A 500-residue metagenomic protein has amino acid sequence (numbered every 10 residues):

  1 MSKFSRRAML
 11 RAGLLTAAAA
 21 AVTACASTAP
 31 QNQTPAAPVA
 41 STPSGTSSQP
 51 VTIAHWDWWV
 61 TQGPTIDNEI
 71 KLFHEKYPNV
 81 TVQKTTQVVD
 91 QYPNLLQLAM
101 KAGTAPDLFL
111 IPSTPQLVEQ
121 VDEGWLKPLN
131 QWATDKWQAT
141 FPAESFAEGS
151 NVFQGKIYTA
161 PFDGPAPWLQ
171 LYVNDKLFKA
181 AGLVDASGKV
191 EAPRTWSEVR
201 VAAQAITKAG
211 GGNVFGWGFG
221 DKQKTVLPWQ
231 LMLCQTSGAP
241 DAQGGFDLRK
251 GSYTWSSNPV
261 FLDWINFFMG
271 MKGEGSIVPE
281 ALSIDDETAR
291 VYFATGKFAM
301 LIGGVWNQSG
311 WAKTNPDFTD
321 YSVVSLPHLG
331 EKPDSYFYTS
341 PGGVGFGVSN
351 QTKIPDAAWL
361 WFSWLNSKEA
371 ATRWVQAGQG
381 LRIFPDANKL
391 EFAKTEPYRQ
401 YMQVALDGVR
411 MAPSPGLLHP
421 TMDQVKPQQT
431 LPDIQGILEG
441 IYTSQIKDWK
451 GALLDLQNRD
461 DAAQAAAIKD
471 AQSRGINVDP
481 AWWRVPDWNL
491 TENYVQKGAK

Functional and structural regions predicted by a protein language model:
S2-E123, D135-W137, D185, A192 (+4 more regions): Conserved N-terminal structural module of periplasmic/extracytoplasmic solute-binding proteins
G45, N130-A143, S187-A192, G238-D263 (+3 more regions): Short, solvent-exposed loop/beta-turn-alpha elements that line the ligand-binding surface or hinge of extracytoplasmic
Q49, L72-K76, A102, G155 (+4 more regions): Extracytoplasmic/periplasmic substrate-recognition and gating elements
T86-L95, R194-E198, A281-V291: Short helix-initiation/N-cap motifs at beta->coil->alpha
T114-Q170, P228-L231, S322-S325, K497-K500: Hinge/lid segment of periplasmic solute-binding proteins
F153-P165, L169, K179, S197-Y253 (+1 more regions): Extracytoplasmic/periplasmic solute-binding protein
E198-Q204, G244-L282, S322-L329: Glycine-centered hinge/linker elements that transmit conformational signals in sensory and ligand-binding systems
V324-H328, Q376-T443, R474-K500: Long, aromatic- and glycine/proline-rich binding clefts that accommodate carbohydrate-like moieties
